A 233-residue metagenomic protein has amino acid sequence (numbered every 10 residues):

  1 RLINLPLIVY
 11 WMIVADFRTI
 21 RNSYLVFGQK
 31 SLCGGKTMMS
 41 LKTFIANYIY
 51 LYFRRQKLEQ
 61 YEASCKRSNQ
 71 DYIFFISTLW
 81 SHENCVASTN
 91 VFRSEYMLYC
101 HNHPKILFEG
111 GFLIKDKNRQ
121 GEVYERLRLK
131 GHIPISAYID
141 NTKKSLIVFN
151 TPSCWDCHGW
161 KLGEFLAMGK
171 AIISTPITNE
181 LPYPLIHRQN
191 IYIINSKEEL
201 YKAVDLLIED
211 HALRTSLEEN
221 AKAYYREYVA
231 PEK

Functional and structural regions predicted by a protein language model:
R1-D156, I177-Y183: Nucleotide-sugar donor-binding catalytic core of glycosyltransferases
G121-K130, A137-K233: Catalytic binding pocket for nucleotide-activated donors in carbohydrate/polymer assembly enzymes
